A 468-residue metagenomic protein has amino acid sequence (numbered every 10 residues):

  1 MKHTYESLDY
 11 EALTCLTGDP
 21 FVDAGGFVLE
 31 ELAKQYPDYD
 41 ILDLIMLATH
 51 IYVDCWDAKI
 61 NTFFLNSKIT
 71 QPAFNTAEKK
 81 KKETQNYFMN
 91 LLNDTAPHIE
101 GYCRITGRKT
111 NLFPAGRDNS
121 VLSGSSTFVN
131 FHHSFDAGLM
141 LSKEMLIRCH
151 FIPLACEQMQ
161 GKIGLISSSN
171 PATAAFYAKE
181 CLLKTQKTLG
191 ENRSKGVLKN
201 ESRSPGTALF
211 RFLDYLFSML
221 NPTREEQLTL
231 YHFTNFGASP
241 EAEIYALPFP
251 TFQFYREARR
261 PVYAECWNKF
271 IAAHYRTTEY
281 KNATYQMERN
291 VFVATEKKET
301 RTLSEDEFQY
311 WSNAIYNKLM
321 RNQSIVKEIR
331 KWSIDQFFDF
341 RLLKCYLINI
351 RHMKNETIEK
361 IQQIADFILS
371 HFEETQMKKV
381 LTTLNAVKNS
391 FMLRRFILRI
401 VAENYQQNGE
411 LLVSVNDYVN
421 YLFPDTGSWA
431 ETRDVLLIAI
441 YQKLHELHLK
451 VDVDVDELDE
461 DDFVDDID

Functional and structural regions predicted by a protein language model:
M1-K79, L437, H445-D454: Conserved small-residue
E11-A12, D23-V28, D43, L47 (+14 more regions): Exposed alpha-helical structural elements
A24-G25, L29, Y36-L44, W56-I60 (+10 more regions): Residue-level signal for secondary-structure boundary elements
D57-R203: Basic, glycine-/proline-tolerant helical and adjacent loop/strand elements that line or dock onto nucleic-acid
L198-D452: Intrinsically disordered, low-complexity regulatory regions
D452-D468: Acidic, Ser/Thr-interspersed intrinsically disordered low-complexity regions
